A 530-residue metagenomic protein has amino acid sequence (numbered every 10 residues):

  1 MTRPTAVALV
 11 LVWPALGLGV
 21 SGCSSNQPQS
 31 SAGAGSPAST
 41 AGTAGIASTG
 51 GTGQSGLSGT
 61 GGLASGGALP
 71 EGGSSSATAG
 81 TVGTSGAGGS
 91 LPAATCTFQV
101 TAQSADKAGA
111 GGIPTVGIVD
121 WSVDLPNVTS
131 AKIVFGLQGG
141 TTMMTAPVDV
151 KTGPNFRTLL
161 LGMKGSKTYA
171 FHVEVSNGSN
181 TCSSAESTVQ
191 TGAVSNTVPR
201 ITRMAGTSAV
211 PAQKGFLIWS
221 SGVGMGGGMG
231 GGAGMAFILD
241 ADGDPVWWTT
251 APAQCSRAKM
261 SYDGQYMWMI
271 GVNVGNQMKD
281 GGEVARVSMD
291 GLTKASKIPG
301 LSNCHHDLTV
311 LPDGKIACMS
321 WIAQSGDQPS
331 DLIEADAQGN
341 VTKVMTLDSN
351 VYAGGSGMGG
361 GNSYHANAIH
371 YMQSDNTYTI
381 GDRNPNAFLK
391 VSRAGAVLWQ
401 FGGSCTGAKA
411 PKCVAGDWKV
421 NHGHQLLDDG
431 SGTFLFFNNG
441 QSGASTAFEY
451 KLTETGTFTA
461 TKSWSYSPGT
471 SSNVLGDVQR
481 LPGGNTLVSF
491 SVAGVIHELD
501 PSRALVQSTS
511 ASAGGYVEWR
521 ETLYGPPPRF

Functional and structural regions predicted by a protein language model:
M1-S21: Sec-dependent bacterial lipoprotein signal peptides
L16-T95: Ser/Thr-rich, Pro/Gly/Ala-heavy low-complexity intrinsically disordered linkers and tails of secreted extracellular
L91-G112: Short, compositionally biased P/S/T/A/G/V-rich stretches that sit at domain boundaries
S104-G111, S130, E174-F530: Histidine-/acidic-rich catalytic cores in large beta-rich domains
I113-V119: Structural beta-strand segments of beta-rich domains
D124-T129: Short proline/glycine-enriched turn/loop motifs at strand-loop junctions of beta-rich domains
K132-T168, G178-S183: Recognizes extended acidic, P/S/T-rich segments that occur within or adjacent to Ig-like beta-sandwich modules
